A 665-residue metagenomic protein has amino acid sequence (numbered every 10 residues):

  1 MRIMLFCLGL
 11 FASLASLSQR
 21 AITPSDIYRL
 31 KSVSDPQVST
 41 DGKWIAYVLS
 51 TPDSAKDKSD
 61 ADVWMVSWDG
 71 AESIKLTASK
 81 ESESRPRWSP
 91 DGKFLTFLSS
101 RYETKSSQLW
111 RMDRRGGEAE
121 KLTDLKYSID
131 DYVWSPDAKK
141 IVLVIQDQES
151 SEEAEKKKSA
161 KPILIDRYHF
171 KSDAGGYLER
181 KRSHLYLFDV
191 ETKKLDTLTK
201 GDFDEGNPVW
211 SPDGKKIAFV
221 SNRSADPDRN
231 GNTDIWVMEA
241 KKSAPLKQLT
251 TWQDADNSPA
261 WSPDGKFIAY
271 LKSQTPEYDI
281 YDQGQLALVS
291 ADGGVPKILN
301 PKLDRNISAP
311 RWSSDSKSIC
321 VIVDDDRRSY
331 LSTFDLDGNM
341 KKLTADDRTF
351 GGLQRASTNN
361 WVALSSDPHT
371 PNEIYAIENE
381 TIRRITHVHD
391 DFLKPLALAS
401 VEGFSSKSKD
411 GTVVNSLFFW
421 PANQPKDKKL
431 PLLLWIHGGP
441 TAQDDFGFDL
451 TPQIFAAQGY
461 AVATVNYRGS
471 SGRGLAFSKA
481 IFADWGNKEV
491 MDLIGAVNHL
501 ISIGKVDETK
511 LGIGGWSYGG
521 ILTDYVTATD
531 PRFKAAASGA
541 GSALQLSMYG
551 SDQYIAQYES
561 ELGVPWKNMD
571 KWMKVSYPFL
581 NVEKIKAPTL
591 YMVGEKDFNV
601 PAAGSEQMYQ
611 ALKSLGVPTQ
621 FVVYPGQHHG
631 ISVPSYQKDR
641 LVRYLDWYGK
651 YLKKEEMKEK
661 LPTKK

Functional and structural regions predicted by a protein language model:
S18-S32, K58, M65-S82, R111-S128 (+9 more regions): Multi-bladed beta-propeller domains
T40-D41, P90-D91, P136-D137, P212-D213 (+3 more regions): Residue-level detector of Asp-centered blade-edge/turn motifs that repeat once per structural unit in beta-propeller
G42-I45, G92-L95, I141-V142, I217-A218 (+3 more regions): Hydrophobic beta-strand positions that form the internal "hydrophobic ladder" of WD40/Gbeta-like beta-propeller blades
A55-D60, Y102-S107, G176-K181, P227-T233 (+3 more regions): Short, solvent-exposed loop/turn segments at conserved positions within beta-propeller repeat blades
D60-A61, L143-E191, T233, G284-Q285 (+2 more regions): Predominantly five- to eight-bladed beta-propeller fold
A225, T275-P276, E380, V388-T509 (+3 more regions): Cap/lid segment of the alpha/beta-hydrolase catalytic domain
V465-K665: Active-site-proximal cap/loop segments of hydrolase catalytic domains
